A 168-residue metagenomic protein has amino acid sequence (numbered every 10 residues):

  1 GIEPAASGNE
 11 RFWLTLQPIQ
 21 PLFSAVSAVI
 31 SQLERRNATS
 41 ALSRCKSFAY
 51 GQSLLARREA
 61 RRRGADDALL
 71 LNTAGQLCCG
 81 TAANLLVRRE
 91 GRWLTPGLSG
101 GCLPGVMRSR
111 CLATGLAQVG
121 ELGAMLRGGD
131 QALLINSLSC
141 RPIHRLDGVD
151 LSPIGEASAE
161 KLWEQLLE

Functional and structural regions predicted by a protein language model:
E3-E168: Helix-start/capping segments and mature chain N-termini
